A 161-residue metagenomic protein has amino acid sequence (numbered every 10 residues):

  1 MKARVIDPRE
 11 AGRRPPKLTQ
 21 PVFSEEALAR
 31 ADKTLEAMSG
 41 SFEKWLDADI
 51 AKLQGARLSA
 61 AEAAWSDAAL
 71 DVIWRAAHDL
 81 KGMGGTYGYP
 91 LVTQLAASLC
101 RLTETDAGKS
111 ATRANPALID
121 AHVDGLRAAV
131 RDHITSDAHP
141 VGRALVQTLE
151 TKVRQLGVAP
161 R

Functional and structural regions predicted by a protein language model:
M1-T19, H122-R161: Structural secondary-structure packing elements that flank or coincide with functional cores
A27-D71: Long, amphipathic alpha-helical coiled-coil segments characteristic of histidine-phosphotransfer scaffolds
A29, T34-A37, F42, A56 (+1 more regions): A contiguous, mid-protein "functional segment" used to position or interact with cofactors/ions or partner subunits
G40, K44-D47, A51, D71 (+5 more regions): Generic structural signal for well-ordered, non-transmembrane alpha-helical segments in soluble/cytosolic regions
L53-A64, T103-S110, H133: Secondary-structure edge/capping motif, primarily at the C-terminal ends of alpha-helices and the immediately following
A64-A68, Y87-G88, A114, H133 (+1 more regions): Short helix-adjacent coil turns
D67, D71-W74, A97, P116-D120 (+1 more regions): Short, charged, amphipathic alpha-helical segments
D67-E104: Extended, amphipathic alpha-helices with heptad-repeat/coiled-coil or helix-bundle character that serve as
